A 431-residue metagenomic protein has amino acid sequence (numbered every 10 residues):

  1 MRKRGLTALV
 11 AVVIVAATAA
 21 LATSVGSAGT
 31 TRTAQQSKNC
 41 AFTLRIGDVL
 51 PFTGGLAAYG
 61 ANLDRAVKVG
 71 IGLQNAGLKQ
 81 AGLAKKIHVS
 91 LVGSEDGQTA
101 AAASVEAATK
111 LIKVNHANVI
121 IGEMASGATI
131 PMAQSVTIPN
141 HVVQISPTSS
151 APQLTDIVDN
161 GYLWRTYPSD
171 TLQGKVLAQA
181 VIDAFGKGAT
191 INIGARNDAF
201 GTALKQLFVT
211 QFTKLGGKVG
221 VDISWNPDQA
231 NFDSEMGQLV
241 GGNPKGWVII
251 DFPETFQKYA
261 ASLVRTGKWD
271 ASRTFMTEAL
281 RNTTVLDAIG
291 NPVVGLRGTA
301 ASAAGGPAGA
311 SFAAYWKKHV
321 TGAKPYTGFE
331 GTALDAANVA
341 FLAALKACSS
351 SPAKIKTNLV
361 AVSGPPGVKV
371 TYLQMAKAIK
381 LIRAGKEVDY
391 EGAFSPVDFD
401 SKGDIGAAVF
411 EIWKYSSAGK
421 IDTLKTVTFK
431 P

Functional and structural regions predicted by a protein language model:
R2-P431: Extracytosolic ligand-binding ectodomains
